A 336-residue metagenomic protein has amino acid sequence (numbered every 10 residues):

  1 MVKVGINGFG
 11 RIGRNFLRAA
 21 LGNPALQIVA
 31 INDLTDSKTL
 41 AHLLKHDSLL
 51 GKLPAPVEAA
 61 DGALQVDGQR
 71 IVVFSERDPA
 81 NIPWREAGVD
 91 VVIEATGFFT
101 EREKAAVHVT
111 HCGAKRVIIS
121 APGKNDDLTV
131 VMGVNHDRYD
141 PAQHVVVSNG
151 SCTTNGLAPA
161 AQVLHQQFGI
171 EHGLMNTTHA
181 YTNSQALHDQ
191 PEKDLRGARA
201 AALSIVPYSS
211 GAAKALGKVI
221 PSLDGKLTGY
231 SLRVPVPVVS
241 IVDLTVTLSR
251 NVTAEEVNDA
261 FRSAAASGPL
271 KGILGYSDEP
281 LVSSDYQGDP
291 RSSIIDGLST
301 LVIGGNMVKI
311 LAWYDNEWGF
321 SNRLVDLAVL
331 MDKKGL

Functional and structural regions predicted by a protein language model:
M1-A198, V302, D326, K334-G335: N-terminal Rossmann-like NAD(P) cofactor-binding subdomain of oxidoreductases, focused on the glycine-rich
N7, R11, T35-K38, A87 (+11 more regions): Conserved active-site and cofactor/substrate-binding residues in soluble primary-metabolism enzymes
L64, V130-M132, V146, L187-H188 (+5 more regions): Short clusters of hydrophobic/aromatic residues that line enzyme substrate/ligand-binding pockets
I71-V73, L227, I310: Generic structural signal for residues in well-ordered beta-strands
T96, C112, F168, I220-P221 (+2 more regions): A broad structural signal for alpha-helix termini and local helix breaks/kinks
L128, L203, V242: Small-molecule pocket liners
Q166-P237: Acidic, glycine-rich segments within the central catalytic cores of soluble metabolic enzymes that bind/position
G229, I241, T245-L336: C-terminal active-site/capping subdomain that shapes the small-molecule cofactor and substrate pocket of enzyme
